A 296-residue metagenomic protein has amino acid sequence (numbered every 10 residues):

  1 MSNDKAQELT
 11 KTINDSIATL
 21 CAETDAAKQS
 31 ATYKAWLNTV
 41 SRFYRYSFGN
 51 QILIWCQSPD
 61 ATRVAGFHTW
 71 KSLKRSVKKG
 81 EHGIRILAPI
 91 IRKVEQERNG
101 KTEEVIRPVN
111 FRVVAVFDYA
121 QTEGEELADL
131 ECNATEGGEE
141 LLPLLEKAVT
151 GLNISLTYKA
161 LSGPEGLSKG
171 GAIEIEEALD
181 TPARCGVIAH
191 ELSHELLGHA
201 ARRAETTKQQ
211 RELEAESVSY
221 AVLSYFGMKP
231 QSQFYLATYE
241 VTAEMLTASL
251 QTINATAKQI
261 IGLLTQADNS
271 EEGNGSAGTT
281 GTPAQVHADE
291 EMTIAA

Functional and structural regions predicted by a protein language model:
M1-A296: N-terminal accessory/interface modules of nucleic-acid-binding and processing proteins
